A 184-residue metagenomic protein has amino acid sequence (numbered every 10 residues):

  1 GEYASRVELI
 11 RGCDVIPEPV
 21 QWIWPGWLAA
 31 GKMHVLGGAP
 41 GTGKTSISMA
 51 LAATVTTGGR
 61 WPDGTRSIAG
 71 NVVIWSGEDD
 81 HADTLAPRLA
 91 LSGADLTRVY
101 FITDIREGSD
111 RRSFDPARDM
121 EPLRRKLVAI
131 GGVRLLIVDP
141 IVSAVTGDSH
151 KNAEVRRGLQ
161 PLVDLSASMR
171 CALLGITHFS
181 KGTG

Functional and structural regions predicted by a protein language model:
G1-I23: N-terminal pre-Walker A segment at the start of P-loop NTPase domains
P19, W24-P25, P40, R60 (+3 more regions): Conserved inter-motif catalytic segment of the P-loop NTP-binding fold
A30, A129-I130, S168: Alpha-helix termination/capping residues and helix-transition junctions
A30-H34, G70-N71: Pre-Walker A (Motif I) flank of P-loop NTPase domains
V35-L36, G41, S46, V73-W75 (+2 more regions): Phosphate-binding/switch region of NTP-binding enzymes
I47, L51: Hydrophobic positions on the alpha1 helix immediately C-terminal to the Walker A/P-loop
T56: Gly/Ala-rich phosphate-binding loop of Rossmann-like dinucleotide-binding domains, activating on the conserved
